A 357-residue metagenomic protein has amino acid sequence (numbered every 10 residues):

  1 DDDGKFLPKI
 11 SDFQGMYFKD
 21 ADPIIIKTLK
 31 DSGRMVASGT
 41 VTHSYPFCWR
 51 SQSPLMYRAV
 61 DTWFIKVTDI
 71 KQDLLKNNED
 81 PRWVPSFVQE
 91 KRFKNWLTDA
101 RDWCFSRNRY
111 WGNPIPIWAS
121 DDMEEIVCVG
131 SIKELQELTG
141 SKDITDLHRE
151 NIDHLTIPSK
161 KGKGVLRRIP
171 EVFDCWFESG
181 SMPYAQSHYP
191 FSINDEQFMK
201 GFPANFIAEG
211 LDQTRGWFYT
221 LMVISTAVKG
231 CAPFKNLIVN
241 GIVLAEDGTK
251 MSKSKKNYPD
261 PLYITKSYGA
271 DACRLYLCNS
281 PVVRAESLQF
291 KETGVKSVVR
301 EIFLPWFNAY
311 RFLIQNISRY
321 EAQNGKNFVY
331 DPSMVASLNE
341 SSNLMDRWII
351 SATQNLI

Functional and structural regions predicted by a protein language model:
D1-G4, R109-W111, A119-D121, V129-S287: Alpha-helical recognition segments enriched in aromatics with Gly/Pro capping that present substrate-recognition
D1-V129, K133, L147, W217 (+6 more regions): Residue patterns forming the tRNA-binding/recognition surfaces of aminoacyl-tRNA synthetases and related DALR
K19, A322, F328, E340-N343: Intrinsic disorder/low-complexity signature
Q72-L75, I193-D195, A245-D247, V329-S333: Short hydrophobic/aromatic-rich motifs at helix boundaries and adjacent loops
N113, L237, I314-A336: Short, glycine/acidic-rich hinge or "gate" loops at secondary-structure transitions that mediate conformational
